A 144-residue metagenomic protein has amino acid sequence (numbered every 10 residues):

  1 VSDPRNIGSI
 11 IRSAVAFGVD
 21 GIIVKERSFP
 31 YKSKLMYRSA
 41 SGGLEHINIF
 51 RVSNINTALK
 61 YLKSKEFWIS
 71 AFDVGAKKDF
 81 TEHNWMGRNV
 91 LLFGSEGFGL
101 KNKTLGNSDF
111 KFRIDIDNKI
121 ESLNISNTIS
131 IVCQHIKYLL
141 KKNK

Functional and structural regions predicted by a protein language model:
V1-K77: RNA substrate-binding interface of SAM-dependent RNA methyltransferases
R5-S9, L100, I125: Short glycine/serine/threonine-rich phosphate/pyrophosphate-binding segments that cradle anionic phosphate groups
I10, L100-T104, V132: Conserved sugar-transfer catalytic core signal across GT-A, GT-B, and GT-C glycosyltransferases
R12-A14, I22, L92, T128 (+1 more regions): Hydrophobic alpha-helical segments that mediate membrane insertion or helix-helix packing
A16, Y37-G43, L105-K144: Structured adenosyl-cofactor binding patch, chiefly the S-adenosyl-L-methionine
G42-N48, L91-E96, K137: Short, structured secondary-structure boundary patches
S70-N124: Active-site/ligand-binding-proximal alpha/beta "capping" segment
